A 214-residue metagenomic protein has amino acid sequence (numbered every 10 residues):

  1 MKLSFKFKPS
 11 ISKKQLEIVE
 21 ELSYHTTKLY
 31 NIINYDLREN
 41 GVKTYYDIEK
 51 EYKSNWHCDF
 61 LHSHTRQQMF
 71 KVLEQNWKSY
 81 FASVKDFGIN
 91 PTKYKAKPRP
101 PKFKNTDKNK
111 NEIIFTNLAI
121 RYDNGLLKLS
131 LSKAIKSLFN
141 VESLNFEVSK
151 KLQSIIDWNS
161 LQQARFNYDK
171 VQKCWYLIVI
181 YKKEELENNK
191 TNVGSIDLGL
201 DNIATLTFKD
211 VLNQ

Functional and structural regions predicted by a protein language model:
M1-Q214: Nucleic-acid substrate recognition interfaces
